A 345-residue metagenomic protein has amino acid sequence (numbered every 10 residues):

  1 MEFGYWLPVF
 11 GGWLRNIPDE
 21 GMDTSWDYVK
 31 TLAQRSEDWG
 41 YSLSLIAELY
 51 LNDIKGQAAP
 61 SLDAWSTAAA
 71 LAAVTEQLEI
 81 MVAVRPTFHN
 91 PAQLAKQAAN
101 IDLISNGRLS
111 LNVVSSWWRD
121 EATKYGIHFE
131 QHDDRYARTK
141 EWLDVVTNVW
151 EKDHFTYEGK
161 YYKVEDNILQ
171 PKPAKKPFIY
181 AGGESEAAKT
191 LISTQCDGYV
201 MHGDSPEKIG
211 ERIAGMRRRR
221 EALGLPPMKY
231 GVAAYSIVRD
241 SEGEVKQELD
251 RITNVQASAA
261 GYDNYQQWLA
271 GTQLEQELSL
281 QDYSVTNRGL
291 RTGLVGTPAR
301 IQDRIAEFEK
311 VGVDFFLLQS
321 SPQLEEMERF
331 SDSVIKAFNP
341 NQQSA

Functional and structural regions predicted by a protein language model:
M1-V74, K172-P177: N-terminal beta1-alpha1-beta2 module of alpha/beta enzyme domains
F3, S36, G40, L71 (+10 more regions): Conserved, mostly hydrophobic/aromatic
F3-Y5, S44-I46, E79-V84, L109-V113 (+4 more regions): Hydrophobic faces of well-ordered beta-strands that scaffold small-molecule active sites in alpha/beta enzyme cores
L7-V9, D38, Y125, H132-P173 (+2 more regions): An alpha-helical appendage that flanks or caps ligand/catalytic pockets
W13-W26, A83-A92, H128, P173-E184 (+2 more regions): Active-site mouth loops of central-metabolism enzymes
D27-A47, L191-H202, E307-V313: Catalytic domains of carbohydrate-active enzymes, especially glycoside hydrolases
E37-D38, A68-Q77, A98, D102-L109 (+3 more regions): Acidic (Asp/Glu)-rich catalytic clusters
K55-M81, R138-V145, A222, E328-A345: Alpha-helix-loop-beta-strand connector modules within alpha/beta enzyme cores
